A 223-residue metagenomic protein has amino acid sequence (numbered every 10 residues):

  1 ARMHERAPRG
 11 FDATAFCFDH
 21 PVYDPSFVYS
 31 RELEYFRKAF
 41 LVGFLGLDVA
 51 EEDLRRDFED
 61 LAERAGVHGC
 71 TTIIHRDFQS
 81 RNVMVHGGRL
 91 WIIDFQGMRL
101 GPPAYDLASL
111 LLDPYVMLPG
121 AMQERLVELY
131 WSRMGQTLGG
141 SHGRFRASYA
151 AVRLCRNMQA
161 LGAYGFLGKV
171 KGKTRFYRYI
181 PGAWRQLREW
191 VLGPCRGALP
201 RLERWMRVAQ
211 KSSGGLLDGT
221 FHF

Functional and structural regions predicted by a protein language model:
A1-D48, G69-T71, R99-L100, F176-P181: A cross-family kinase active-site recognition segment
M3-H4, E59-S109, M117-A121: Active-site acidic catalytic loop and adjacent metal/ATP-binding pocket of ATP-dependent phosphoryl transfer enzymes
R6-A7, R64, D113, R133: Generic structural signal for alpha-helix termini and adjacent loop/cap motifs
P8-A15, Y29-S30, S80, V85 (+3 more regions): Glycan-recognition and catalytic cores of secretory/periplasmic carbohydrate-active enzymes
Y23-D24, S141-R153: All-alpha amphipathic helical-bundle segments outside canonical DNA-binding/catalytic cores that form hydrophobic
E34-F44, P103-G139, A151-G172, G182-V191: Active-site activation/catalytic loop segments of kinase-like enzymes and analogous catalytic loops in related
L47-D57: Central P-loop NTPase core of STAND/AAA+ ATPases
G162-F223: ATP/Mg2+ or Mg2+-diphosphate-binding catalytic cores that bind nucleotide phosphates or diphosphates via glycine-rich
